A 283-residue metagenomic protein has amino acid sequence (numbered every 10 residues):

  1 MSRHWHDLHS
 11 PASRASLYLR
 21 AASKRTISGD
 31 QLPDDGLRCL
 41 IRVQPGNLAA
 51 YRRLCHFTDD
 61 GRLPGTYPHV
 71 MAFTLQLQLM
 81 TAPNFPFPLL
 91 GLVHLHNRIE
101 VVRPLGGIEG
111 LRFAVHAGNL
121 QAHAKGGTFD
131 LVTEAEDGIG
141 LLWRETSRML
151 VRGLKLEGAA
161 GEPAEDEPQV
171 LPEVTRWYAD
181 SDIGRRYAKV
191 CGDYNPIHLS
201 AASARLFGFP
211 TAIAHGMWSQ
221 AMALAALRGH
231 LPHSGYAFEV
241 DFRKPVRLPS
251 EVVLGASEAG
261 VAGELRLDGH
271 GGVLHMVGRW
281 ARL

Functional and structural regions predicted by a protein language model:
M1-H96, L156-A160, A164-H230: Hot-dog-fold acyl-thioester-processing enzymes
M1-L32, T74-L77, L92-A179, V246-L248 (+1 more regions): HotDog/MaoC-like acyl-thioester-processing domains
D34, R144, G235-A237: Hydrophobic residues on conserved beta-strands that form the core of alpha/beta folds
T58-G61, D137-G140, H233: Short, glycine- and charge-enriched coil/turn segments that flank and shape catalytic ligand pockets
A202-V253, S257-A259, R266-H275: Catalytic-pocket segment enriched in acidic/His residues
